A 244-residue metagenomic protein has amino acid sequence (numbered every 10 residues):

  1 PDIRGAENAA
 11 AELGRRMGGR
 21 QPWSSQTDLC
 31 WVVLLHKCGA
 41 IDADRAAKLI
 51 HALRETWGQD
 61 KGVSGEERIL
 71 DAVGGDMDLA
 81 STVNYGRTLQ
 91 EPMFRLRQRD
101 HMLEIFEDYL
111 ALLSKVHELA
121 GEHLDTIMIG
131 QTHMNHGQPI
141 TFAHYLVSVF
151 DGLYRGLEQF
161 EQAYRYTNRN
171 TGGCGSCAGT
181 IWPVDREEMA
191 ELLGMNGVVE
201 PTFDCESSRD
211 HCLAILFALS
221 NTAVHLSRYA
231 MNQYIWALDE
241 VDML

Functional and structural regions predicted by a protein language model:
P1-S176, V184-E191: A helix-coil-helix interface module used to build multimeric assemblies and to scaffold catalytic/cofactor sites
R15, E118-L119, L193-M195, R209-D210 (+1 more regions): Generic detector of short, locally flexible boundary/turn motifs and exposed helical patches
M17-G18, W23-S25, F203, D210-H211 (+1 more regions): Short secondary-structure boundary micro-motifs
E122, Q159-Q162, Y166, M195-V199 (+1 more regions): Conserved helix-loop functional segments at active or binding sites
G156, F160, C205-L244: Glycine-rich anion/phosphate-binding loop at the beta-strand->alpha-helix junction
I181: Short glycine-biased active-site loop of nucleotidyltransferases that positions the nucleotide triphosphate and helps
R186-R209: Active-site-adjacent "gating/activation" loops or surface patches in catalytic cores
